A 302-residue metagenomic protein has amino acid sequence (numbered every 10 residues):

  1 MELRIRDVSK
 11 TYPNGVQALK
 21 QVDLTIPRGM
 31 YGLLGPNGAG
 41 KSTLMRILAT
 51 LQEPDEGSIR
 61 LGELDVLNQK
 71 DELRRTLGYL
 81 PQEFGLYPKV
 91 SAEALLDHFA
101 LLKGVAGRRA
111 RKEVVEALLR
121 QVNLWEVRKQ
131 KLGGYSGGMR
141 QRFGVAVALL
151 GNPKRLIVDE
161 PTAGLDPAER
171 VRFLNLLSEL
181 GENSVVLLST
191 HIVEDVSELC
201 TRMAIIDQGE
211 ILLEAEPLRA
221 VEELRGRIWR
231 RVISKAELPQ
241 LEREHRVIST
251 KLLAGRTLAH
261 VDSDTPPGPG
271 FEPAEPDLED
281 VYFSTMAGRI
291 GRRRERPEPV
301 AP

Functional and structural regions predicted by a protein language model:
P36-G40: Walker A (P-loop) phosphate-binding loop of ABC-type ATPase nucleotide-binding domains
A49: Helix-to-loop junction immediately C-terminal to a conserved catalytic motif
G57-N68, E72-L73: Conserved ABC transporter NBD signature motif
D97, L101-G104, R109-V127: Conserved ABC ATPase "signature" region
L150-K154: A short, proline-enriched helix->beta-strand linker immediately N-terminal to the Walker B motif in ABC-type P-loop
L156-E160, L165: Catalytic Walker B motif of ABC-type/P-loop ATPase nucleotide-binding domains
R172-H260: ABC transporter nucleotide-binding domain
